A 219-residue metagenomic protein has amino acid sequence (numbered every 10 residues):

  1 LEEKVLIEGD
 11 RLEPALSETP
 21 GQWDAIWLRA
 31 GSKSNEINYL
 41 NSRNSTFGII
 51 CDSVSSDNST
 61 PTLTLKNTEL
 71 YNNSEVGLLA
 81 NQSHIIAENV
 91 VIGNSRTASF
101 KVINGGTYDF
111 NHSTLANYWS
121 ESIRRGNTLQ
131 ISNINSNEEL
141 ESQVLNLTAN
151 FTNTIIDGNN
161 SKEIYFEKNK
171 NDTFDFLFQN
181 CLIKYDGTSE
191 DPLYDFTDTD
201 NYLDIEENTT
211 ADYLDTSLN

Functional and structural regions predicted by a protein language model:
L1-N219: Beta-strand/loop edge motif enriched in small/polar residues
